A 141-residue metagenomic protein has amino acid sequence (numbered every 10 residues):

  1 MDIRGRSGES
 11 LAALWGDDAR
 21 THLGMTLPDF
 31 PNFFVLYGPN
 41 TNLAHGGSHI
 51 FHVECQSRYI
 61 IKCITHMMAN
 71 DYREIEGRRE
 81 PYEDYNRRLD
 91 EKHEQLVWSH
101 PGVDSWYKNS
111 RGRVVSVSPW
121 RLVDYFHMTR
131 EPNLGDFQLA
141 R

Functional and structural regions predicted by a protein language model:
M1-L43: Glycine-rich loop(s) and the adjacent beta-strand/alpha-helix scaffold that form part
T21, F34-R141: C-terminal, flexible cofactor-proximal segment of oxidoreductases
